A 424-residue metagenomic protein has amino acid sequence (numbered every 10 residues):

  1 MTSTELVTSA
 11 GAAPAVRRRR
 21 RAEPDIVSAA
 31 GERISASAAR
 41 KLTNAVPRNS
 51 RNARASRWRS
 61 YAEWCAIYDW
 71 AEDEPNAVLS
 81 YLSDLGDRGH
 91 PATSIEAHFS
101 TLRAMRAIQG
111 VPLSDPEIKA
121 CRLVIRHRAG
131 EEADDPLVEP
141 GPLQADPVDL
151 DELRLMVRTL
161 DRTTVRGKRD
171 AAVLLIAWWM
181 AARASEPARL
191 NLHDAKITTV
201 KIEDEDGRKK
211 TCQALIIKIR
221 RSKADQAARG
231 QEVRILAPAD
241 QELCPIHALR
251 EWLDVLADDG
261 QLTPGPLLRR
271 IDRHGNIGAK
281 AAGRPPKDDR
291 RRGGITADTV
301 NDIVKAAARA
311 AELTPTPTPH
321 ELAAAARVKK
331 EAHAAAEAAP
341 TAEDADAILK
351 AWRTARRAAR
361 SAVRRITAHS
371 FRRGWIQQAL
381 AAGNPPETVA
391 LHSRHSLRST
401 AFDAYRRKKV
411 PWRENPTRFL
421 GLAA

Functional and structural regions predicted by a protein language model:
M1-A424: Extended, non-catalytic subsegments within catalytic or DNA/protein-binding/adaptor domains
